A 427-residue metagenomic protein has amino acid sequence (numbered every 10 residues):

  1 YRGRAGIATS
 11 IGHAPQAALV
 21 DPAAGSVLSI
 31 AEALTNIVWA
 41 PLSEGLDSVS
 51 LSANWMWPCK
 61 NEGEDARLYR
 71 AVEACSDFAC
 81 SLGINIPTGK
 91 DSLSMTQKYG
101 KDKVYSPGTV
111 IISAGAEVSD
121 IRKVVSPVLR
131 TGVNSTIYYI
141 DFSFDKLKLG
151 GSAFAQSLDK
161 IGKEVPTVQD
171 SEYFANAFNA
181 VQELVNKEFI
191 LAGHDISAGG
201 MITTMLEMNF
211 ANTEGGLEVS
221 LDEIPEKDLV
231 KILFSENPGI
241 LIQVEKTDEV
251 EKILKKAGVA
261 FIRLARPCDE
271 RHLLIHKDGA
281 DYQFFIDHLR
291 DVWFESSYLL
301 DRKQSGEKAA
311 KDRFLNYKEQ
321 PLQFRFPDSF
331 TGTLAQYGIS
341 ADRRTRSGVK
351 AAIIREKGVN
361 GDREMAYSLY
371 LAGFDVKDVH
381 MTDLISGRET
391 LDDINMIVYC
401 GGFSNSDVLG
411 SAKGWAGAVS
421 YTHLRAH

Functional and structural regions predicted by a protein language model:
Y1-G3, A14-A18, R67-R70, N85 (+3 more regions): Intein/HINT protein-splicing elements and their conserved insertion hotspots or analogous self-processing inserts
V20-Q97: A glycine-rich phosphate/pyrophosphate-binding beta-strand-loop-alpha-helix module
F210-N212, R363-D378: Short helix-loop-beta junction
L241-E245: Short hydrophobic/aromatic beta-strand micro-patches that form the beta-sheet surface supporting nucleotide- or nucleic
R355-E356, N360-D362: Glycine-rich phosphate/diphosphate-binding loop of Rossmann-like nucleotide-binding domains
T390-V398, F403-N405: Active-site-proximal cofactor/substrate-binding loop regions of enzyme domains
S404-V419: Glycine/threonine-rich flexible loop motifs
T422-H427: Conserved small/polar residues in nucleotide/adenosyl-binding loops
